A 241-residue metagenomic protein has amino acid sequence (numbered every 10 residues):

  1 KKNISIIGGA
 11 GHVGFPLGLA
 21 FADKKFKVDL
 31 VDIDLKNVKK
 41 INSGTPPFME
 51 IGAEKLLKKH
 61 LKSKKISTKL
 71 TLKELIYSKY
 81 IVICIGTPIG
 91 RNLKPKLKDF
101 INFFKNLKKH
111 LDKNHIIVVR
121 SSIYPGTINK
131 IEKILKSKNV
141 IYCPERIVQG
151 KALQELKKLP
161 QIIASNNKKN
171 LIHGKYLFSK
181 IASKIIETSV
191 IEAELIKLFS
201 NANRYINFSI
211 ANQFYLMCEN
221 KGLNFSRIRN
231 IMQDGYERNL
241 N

Functional and structural regions predicted by a protein language model:
K1-N241: Structural/interface elements that position substrates and couple domains in central-metabolism enzymes
